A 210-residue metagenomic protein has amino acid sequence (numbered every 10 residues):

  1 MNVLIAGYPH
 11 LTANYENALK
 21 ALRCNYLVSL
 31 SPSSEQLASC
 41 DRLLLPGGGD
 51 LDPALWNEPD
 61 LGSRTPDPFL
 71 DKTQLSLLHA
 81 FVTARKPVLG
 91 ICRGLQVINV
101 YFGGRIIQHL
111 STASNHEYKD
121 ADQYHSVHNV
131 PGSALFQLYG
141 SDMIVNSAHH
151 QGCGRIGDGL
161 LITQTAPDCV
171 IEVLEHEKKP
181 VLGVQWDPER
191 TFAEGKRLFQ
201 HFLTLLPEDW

Functional and structural regions predicted by a protein language model:
M1-I91, V100-Y101, I107, S111-Q123 (+6 more regions): N-terminal beta1-alpha1 cap of cysteine-dependent amidohydrolase-like domains
G94: Conserved SAM-binding loop
V145-H150, L174: Short catalytic/ligand-gating loop segments at beta-alpha or beta-beta junctions within enzyme catalytic domains
L182-W186: Active-site-proximal beta-strand elements of phosphoester/diester hydrolases
